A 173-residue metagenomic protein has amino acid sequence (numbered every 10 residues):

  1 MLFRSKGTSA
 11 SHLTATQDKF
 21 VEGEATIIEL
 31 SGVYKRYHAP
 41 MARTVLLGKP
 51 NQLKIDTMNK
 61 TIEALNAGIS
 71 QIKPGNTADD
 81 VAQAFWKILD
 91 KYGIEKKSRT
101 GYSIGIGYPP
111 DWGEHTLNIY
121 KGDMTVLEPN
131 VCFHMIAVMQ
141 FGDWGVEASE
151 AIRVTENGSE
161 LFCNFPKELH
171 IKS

Functional and structural regions predicted by a protein language model:
M1-S173: Active-site neighborhoods and metal-handling regions in enzymes and metal-associated proteins
